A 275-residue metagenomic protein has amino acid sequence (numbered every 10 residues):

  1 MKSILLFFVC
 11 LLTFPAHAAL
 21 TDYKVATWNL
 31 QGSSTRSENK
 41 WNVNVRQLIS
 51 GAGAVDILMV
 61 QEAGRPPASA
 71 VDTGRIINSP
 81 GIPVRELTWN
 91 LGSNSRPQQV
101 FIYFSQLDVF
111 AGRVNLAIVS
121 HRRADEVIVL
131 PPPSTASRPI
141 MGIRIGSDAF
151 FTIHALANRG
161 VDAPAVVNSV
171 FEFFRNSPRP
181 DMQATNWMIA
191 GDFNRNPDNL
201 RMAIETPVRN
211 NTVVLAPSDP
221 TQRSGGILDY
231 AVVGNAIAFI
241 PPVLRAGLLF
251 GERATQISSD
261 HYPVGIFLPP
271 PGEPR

Functional and structural regions predicted by a protein language model:
L5-T13: Bacterial N-terminal signal peptides
A16-Q98, V167-N168, D260-Y262, P270-R275: N-terminal, active-site-proximal structural segment of metallo-dependent hydrolase catalytic domains
T21-R36, L116, I128-P132, G146-A157: Active-site-proximal beta-strand elements of phosphoester/diester hydrolases
T27-W28, G112-L116, S137-G142, G226-A231 (+1 more regions): Short hydrophobic/aromatic beta-strand or adjacent loop that forms the aromatic wall/cage of a ligand/substrate-binding
S34-S37, P66-D72, R138, R159-D162 (+1 more regions): Extracytoplasmic/secreted cell-surface and envelope-processing proteins
G64-S147: Structured beta-strand-rich core segments of catalytic domains in phosphoester-bond hydrolases
I145-T206: Flexible, glycine-rich surface segments
R179-M188, N194-R275: Metal-dependent phosphoester-hydrolase catalytic domains
